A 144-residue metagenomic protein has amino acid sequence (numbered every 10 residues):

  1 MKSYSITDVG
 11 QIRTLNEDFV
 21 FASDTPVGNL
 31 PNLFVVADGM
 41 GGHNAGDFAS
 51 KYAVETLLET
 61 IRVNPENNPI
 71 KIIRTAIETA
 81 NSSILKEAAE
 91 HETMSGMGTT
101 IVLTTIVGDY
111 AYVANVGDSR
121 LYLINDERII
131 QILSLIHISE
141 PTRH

Functional and structural regions predicted by a protein language model:
M1-S139, R143: PP2C/PPM-type serine/threonine phosphatase catalytic domain
